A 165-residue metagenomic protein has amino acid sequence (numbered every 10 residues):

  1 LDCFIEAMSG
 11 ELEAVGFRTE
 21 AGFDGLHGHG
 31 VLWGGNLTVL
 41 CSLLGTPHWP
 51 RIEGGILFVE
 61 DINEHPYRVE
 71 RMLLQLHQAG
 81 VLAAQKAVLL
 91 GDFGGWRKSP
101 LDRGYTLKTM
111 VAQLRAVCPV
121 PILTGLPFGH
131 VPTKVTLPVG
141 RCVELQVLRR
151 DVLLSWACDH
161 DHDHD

Functional and structural regions predicted by a protein language model:
L1-G45: Conserved anion/nucleotide-ligand pocket segment
C3, V31-V39, E64-R71, A83 (+2 more regions): Conserved active-site and cofactor/substrate-binding residues in soluble primary-metabolism enzymes
E6-F17, S42-G45, W49, L74 (+3 more regions): Generic secondary-structure signature for well-ordered alpha-helical cores
D24-G25, L32, W49-R51, V81-L82 (+2 more regions): Solvent-exposed alpha-helices and their adjacent loops that cap or buttress functional pockets in soluble metabolic
G34-G35, C41, E60-D61, T124-L126 (+1 more regions): Pocket-edge structural micro-motifs
H48-R103, L107: Internal helical hairpin/lid segments
D92-D161, D165: ATP/nucleoside-binding phosphotransfer catalytic cores, i.e., glycine-rich phosphate-binding loops
